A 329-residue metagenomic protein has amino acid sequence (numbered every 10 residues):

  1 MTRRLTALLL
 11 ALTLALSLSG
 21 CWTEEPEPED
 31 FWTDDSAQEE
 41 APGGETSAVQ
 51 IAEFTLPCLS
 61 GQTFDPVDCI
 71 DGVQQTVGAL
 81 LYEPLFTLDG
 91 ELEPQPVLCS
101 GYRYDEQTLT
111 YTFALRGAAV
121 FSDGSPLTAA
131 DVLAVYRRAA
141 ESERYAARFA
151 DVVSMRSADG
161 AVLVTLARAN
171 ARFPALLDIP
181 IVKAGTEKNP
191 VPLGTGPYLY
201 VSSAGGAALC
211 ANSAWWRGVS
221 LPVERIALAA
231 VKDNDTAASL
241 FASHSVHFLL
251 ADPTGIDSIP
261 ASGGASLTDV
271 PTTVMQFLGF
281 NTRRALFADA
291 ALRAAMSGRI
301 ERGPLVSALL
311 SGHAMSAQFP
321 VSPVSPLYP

Functional and structural regions predicted by a protein language model:
S17-G20: C-terminal motif of bacterial Sec signal peptides marking the signal peptidase cleavage site
W22-E24: Bacterial signal peptide processing site
P57-E106, R137, L193: N-terminal lobe/hinge region of extracytoplasmic solute-binding protein
S100-R144, L286-A288, R293: Aromatic- and charge-enriched surface segment that lines or borders ligand/interaction sites
A129-V135, A161-L163, V223-E224, S243 (+1 more regions): Alpha-helical secondary-structure segments
L166-A227, D233-D235: Gly/Pro-rich hinge or "lid" segments in bacterial periplasmic/extracellular proteins
V201-A208, A227-R284: Extracellular/periplasmic solute-recognition and catalytic clefts
S316-P329: Structural transition elements
